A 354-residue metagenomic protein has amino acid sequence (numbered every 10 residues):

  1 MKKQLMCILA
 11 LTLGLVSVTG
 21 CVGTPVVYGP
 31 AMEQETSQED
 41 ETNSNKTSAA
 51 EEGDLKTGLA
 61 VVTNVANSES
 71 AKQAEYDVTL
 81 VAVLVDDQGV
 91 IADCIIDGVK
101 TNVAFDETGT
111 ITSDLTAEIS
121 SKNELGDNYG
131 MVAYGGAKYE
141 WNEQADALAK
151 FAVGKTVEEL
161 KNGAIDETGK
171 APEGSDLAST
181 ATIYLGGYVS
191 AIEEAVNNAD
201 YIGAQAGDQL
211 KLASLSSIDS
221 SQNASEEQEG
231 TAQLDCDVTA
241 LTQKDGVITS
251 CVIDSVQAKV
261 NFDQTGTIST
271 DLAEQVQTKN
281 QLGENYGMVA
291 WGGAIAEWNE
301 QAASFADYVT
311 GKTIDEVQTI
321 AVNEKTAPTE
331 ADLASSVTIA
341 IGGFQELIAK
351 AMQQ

Functional and structural regions predicted by a protein language model:
M1-L5: Positively charged n-region of N-terminal signal peptides that target proteins for export
M6-L13: Sec-dependent N-terminal signal peptides
V16-G20: C-terminal motif of bacterial Sec signal peptides marking the signal peptidase cleavage site
V22-P25: Bacterial signal peptide processing site
G29-P30, A213: Intrinsically disordered, low-complexity linker/propeptide segments enriched in Ser/Thr/Gly/Pro and acidic residues
A31-S48: Low-complexity, acidic Ser/Thr/Pro-rich repeat tracts that form intrinsically disordered stalk/linker regions of very
T47-Q354: Active-site- and interface-proximal helix/loop "cap" or "latch" segments in soluble metabolic and energy-transducing
